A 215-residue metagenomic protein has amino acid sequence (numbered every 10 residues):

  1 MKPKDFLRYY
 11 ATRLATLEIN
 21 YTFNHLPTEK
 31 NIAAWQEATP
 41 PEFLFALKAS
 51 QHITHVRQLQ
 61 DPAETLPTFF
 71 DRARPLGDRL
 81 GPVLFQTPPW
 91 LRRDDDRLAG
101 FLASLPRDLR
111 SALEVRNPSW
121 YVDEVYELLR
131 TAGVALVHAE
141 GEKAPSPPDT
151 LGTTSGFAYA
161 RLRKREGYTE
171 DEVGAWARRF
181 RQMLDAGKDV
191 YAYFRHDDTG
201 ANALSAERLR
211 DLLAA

Functional and structural regions predicted by a protein language model:
M1-A215: Residues lining hydrophobic/aromatic ligand-binding pockets adjacent to catalytic sites
